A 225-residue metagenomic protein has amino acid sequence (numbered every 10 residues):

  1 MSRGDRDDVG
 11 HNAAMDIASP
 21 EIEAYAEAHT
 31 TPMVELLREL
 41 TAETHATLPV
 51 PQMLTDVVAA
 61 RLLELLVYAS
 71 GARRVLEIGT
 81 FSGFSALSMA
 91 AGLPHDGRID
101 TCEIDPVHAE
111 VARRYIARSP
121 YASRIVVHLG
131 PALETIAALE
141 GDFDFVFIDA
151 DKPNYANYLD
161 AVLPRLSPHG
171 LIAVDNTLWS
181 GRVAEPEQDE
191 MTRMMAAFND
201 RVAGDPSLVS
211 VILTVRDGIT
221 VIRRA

Functional and structural regions predicted by a protein language model:
S2-V34: N-terminal auxiliary segments of SAM/dcSAM-dependent transferases
I22, L36, A59-L62: Short N-terminal amphipathic alpha-helix/helix-capping patch enriched in small hydrophobics with frequent Ser/Thr
A24-T30, A46-M53: A glycine-/small-polar-enriched, mobile loop at the entrance of the PLP active site in fold-type I
P32-E35, L54, S167: Alpha-helix N-cap and coil->helix boundary residues
L40: Beta-strand-loop-alpha "switch" segments that mediate conformational coupling across diverse proteins
D56-A225: S-adenosylmethionine/decaboxylated-SAM
